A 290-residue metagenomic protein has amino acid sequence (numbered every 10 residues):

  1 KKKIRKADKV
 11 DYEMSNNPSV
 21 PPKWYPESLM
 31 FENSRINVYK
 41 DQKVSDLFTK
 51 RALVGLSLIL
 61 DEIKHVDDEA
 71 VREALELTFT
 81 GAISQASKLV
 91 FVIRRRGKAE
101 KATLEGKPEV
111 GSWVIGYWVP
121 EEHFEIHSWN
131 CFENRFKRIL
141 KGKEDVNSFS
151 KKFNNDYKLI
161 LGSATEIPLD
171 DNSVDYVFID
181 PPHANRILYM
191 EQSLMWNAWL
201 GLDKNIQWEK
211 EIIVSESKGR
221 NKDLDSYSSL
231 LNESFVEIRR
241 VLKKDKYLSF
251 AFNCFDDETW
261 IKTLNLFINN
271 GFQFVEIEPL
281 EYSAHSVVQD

Functional and structural regions predicted by a protein language model:
K1-D170, Y189-R220, S234, C254 (+3 more regions): Nucleic-acid modification enzymes, centered on SAM-dependent nucleic-acid methyltransferases
S173-D175: Local beta-strand N-terminus motif with an aromatic residue
V177-D180: Hydrophobic beta-strand segment of the Class I
P182-H183, F235-E237, N253: Active-site segment flanking the S-adenosylmethionine/decSAM binding pocket in AdoMet-dependent transferases
N197, S228-K244, N265, N269-N270: A short glycine-rich, Lys/Arg-flanked "PGG" loop and its adjoining helix->strand segment in the class I
S217-S229: Alpha-amylase-like alpha-glycosidases and glucanotransferases acting on alpha-linked glucans and related
Y247: Short glycine-centered segments of the SAM/dcSAM-binding site in methyltransferase folds
